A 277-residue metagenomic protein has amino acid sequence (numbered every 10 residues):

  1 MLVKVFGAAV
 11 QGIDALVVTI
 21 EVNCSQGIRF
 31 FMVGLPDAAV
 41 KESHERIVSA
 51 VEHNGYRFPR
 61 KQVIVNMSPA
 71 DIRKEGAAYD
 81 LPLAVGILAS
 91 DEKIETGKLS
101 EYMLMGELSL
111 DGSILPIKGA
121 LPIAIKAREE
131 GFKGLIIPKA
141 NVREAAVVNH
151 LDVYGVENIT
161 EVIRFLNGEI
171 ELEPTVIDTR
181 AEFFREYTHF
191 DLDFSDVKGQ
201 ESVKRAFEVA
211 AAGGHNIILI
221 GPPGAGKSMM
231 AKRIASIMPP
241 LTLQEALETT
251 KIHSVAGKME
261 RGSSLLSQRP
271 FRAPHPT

Functional and structural regions predicted by a protein language model:
M1-I218, P222-K232: Peripheral, non-AAA+ core regions of ATP-driven protein-machinery
R205-T277: Conserved ASCE/P-loop NTPase catalytic core
